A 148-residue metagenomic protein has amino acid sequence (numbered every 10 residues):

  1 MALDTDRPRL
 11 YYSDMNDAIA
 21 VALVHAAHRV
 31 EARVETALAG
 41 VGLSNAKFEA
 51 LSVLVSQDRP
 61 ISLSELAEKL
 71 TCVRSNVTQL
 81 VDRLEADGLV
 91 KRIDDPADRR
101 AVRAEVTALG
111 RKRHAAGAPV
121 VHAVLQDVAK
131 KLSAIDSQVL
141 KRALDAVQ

Functional and structural regions predicted by a protein language model:
M1-V41: N-terminal leader segment of winged-helix/HTH proteins
T5-D6, E31, S62, D82-R142: Charged, amphipathic alpha-helical coiled-coil/dimerization segments
A18, E49, Q138: Active-site phosphate/pyrophosphate-handling residues
A20, K69, R103: Short aromatic/hydrophobic contact patches that present stacked aromatics for nucleic-acid/ligand binding
V24, H28, A32-V73: N-terminal helix-turn-helix DNA-binding core of bacterial DNA-binding proteins
L144-Q148: A short beta-strand-loop micro-motif that forms or neighbors metal/cofactor- and ligand-binding patches at active-site
